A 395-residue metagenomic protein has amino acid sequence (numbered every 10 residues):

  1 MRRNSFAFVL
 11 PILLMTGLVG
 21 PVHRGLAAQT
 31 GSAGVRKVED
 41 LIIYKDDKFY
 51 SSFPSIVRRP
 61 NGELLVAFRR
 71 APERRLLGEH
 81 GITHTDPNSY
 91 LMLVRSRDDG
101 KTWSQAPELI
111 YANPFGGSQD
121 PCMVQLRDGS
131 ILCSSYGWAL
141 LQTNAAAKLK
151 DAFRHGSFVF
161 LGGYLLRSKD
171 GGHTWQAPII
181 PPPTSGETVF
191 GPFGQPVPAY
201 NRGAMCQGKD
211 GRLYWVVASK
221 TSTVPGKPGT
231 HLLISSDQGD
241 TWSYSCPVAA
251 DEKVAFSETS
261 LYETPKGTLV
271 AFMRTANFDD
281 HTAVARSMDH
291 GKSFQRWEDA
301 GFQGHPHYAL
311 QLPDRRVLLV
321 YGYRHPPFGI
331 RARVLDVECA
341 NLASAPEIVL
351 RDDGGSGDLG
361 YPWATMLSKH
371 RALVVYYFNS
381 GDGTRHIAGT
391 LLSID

Functional and structural regions predicted by a protein language model:
M1-S5: Positively charged n-region of N-terminal signal peptides that target proteins for export
F8-P21: Bacterial N-terminal signal peptides
V22-L26: Sec/Tat signal peptide C-region and signal peptidase I cleavage site
A28-D395: Asp-box/BNR beta-propeller blade signature and adjacent active/binding-site loops in extracellular glycan-interacting
